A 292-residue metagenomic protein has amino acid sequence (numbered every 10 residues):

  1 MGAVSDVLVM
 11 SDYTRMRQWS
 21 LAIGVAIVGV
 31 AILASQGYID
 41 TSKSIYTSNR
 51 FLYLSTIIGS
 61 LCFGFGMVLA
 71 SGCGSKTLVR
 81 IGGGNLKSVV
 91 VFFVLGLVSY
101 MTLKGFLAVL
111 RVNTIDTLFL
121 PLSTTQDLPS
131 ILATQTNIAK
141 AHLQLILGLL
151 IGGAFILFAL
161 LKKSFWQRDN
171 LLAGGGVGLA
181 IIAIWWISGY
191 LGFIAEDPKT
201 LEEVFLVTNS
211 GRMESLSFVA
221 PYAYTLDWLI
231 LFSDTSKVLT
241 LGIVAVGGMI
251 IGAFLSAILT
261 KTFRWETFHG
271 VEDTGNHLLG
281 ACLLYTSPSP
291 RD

Functional and structural regions predicted by a protein language model:
M1-M10, R264: Membrane-interface helix-loop junction between the first two transmembrane segments
A3, Y38-N49, V109-L120, D127-Q135 (+3 more regions): Membrane-interface helix termini and inter-helical loops of multi-pass transporters
Q18-A26, V30, S55-C62, G66 (+7 more regions): Alpha-helical transmembrane segments in multi-pass membrane proteins
D40-L54, L255-G280: Membrane-embedded helical hairpins/re-entrant loop segments and their flanking transmembrane helices within multi-pass
G66, A70-L120: Membrane-interface helix-loop-helix junctions at boundaries between adjacent transmembrane segments
K104-F158: Long hydrophobic alpha-helical segments that form multi-pass transmembrane helix bundles in integral membrane proteins
R168-E266: Transmembrane helical segments that form the transport core of multi-pass membrane transport proteins
Y285-P290: Conserved small/polar residues in nucleotide/adenosyl-binding loops
